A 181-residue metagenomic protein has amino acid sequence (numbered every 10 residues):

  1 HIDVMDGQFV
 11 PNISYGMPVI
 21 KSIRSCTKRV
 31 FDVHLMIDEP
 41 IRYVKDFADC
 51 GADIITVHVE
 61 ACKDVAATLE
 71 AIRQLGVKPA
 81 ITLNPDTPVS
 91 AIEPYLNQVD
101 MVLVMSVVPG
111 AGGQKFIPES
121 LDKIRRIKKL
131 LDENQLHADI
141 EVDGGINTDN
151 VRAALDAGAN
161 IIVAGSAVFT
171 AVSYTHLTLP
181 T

Functional and structural regions predicted by a protein language model:
H1-Y15, V107-G112: Glycine-rich, proline-tolerant flexible connector loops at the mouths of alpha/beta enzymes
D3, F47, V102, D143 (+2 more regions): Conserved, mostly hydrophobic/aromatic
M17-D32, L121-N134: Alpha-helix-loop-beta-strand connector modules within alpha/beta enzyme cores
K21-V65: Glycine/small-residue-rich loop that forms an oxyanion/phosphate-binding "nest" at active or ligand-binding sites
R42-V44, T87-I92, I146-N160: Catalytic cores of alpha/beta
D53-R126, L130, N134-H137: Conserved anion-binding
S106-G112, A159-Y174: Glycine-rich phosphate-binding active-site loops on the catalytic face of alpha/beta enzymes
T175-T181: Conserved small/polar residues in nucleotide/adenosyl-binding loops
